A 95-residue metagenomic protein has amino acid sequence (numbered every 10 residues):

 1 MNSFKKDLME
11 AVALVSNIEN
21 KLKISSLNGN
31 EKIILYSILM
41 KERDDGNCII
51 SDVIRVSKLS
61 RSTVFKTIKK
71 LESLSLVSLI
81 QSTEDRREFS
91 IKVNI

Functional and structural regions predicted by a protein language model:
L8-S37: Short alpha-helical segments that sit at the start of domains
S26-N30, I49, S82-I95: Short, cationic-aromatic polyanion-contact patches
M40-D45: Short helix-capping/hinge SLiMs at alpha-helix to coil transitions
G46-K58: A short alpha-helical element within helix-turn-helix/winged-helix DNA-binding domains across DNA-binding proteins
S62: Key DNA-contact positions within bacterial/archaeal DNA-binding proteins
I68-K69: Short, hydrophobic-biased segments on the C-terminal half of alpha helices that form "recognition helices"
E72-S82: A short, conserved structural fragment
